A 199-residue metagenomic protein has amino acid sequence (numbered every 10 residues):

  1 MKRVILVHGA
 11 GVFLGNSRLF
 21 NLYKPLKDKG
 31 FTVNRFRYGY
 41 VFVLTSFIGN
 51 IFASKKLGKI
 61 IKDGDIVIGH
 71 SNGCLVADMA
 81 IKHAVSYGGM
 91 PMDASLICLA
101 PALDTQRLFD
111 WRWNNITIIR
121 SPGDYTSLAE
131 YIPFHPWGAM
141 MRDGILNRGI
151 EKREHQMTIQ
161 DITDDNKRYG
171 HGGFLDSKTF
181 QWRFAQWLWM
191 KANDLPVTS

Functional and structural regions predicted by a protein language model:
M1-D65: Active-site catalytic motif of lipid deacylating hydrolases and related acyltransferases
L6-Y23, R35-V41, A94, Q106-S199: Lipolytic serine-hydrolase domain surface
I66-I68, I97: Structural motif
I68-A77: Gly/Ala-rich beta-loop-alpha elbow adjacent to hydrolase catalytic centers
S71, A100, R120: Residues that line or immediately flank small-molecule/substrate-binding pockets and catalytic motifs
V76-A80, R107: Hydrolases whose catalytic domains are alpha/beta-hydrolase-1, hotdog thioesterase, or metallo-beta-lactamase-like
A80-A94: Conserved hydrolase catalytic core segment
L99-T105: Short beta->alpha connector loops
